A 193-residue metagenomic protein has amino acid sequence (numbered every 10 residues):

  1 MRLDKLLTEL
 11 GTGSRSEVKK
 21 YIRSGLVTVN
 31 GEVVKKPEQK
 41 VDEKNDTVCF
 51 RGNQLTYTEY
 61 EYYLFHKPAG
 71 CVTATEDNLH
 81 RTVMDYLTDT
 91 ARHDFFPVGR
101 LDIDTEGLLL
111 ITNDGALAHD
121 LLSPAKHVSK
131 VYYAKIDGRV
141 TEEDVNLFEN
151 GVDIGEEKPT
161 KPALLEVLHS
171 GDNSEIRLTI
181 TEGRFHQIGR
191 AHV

Functional and structural regions predicted by a protein language model:
M1-H192: Basic, flexible Lys/Arg- and Gly-enriched helix-loop patches that mediate nucleic-acid binding at interfaces with rRNA
